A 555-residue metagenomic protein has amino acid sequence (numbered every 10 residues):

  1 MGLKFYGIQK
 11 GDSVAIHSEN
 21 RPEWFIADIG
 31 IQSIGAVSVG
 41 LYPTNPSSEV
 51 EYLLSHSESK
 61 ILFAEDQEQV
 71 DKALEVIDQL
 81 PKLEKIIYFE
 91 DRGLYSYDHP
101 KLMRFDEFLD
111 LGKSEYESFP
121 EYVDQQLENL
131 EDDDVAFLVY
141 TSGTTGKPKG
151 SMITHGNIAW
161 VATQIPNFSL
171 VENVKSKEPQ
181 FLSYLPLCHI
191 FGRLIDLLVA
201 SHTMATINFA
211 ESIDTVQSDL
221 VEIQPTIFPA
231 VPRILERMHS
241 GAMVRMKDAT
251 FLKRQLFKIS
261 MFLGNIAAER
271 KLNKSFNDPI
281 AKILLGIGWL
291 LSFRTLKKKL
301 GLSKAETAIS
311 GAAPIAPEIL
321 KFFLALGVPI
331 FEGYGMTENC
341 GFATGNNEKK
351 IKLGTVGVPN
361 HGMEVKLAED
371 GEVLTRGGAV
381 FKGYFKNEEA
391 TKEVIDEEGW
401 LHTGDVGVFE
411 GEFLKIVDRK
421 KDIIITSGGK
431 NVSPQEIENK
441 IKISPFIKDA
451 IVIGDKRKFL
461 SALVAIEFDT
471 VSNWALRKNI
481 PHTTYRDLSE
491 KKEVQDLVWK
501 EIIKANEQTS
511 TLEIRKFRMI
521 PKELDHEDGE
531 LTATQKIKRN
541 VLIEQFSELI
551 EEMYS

Functional and structural regions predicted by a protein language model:
G2-S48: Conserved AMP-binding/adenylate-forming
D28-I34, H56, L198-H202, H239 (+1 more regions): Short hydrophobic alpha-helices that are characteristic scaffold elements of the AMP-binding
M103, K113-Y140, K147, N173-Q180: Conserved pre-ATP/AMP-binding loop-to-beta segment of ANL
D106, A136-A162: Conserved AMP-binding A3 loop
A159-S183, L187-G286, L290-F293, K304: Conserved AMP-binding/adenylation subdomain of ANL enzymes
P359-T426: Conserved ATP-binding/catalytic segment of the ANL
V380, F413-K442, V471-K491, S510-L512 (+2 more regions): Adenylate-forming
D449-V452, W499-S555: Conserved C-terminal "lid"/linker of ANL adenylate-forming enzymes
